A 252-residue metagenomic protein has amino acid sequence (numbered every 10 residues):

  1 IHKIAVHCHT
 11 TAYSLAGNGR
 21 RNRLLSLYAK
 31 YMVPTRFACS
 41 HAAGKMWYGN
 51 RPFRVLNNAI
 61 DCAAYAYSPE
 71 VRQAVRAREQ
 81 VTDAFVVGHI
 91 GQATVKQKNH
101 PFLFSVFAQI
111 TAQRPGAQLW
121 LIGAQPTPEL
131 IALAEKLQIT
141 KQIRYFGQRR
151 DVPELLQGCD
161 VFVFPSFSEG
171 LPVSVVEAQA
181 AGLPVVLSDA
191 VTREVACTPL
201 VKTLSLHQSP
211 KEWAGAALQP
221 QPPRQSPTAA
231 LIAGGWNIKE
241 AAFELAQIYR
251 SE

Functional and structural regions predicted by a protein language model:
K45-N50, A59-R78, E252: Acidic anion/phosphate-binding donor-loop and adjacent secondary structure in glycosyltransferase catalytic cores
F85, H89, T94-Q109, P128: A conserved mid-protein helix/loop that constitutes part of the nucleotide-sugar donor-binding site
I90-Q92, Q118-I131: Glycosyltransferase donor-sugar binding loop
I131-G147: Nucleotide-activated donor-binding/catalytic signature segment of Leloir-type glycosyltransferases, i.e., the conserved
Q148, F167: Aromatic "clamp/platform" in nucleotide-sugar-dependent glycosyltransferases that forms part of the donor/acceptor
P184-S188: Short hydrophobic beta-strand element within catalytic cores of glycosyltransferases and related nucleotide-activated
E194-P223: Change "using UDP/GDP/dTDP sugars" to "using nucleotide sugars
P223-E252: A charged, aromatic-enriched C-terminal amphipathic alpha-helix characteristic of glycosyltransferases across folds
